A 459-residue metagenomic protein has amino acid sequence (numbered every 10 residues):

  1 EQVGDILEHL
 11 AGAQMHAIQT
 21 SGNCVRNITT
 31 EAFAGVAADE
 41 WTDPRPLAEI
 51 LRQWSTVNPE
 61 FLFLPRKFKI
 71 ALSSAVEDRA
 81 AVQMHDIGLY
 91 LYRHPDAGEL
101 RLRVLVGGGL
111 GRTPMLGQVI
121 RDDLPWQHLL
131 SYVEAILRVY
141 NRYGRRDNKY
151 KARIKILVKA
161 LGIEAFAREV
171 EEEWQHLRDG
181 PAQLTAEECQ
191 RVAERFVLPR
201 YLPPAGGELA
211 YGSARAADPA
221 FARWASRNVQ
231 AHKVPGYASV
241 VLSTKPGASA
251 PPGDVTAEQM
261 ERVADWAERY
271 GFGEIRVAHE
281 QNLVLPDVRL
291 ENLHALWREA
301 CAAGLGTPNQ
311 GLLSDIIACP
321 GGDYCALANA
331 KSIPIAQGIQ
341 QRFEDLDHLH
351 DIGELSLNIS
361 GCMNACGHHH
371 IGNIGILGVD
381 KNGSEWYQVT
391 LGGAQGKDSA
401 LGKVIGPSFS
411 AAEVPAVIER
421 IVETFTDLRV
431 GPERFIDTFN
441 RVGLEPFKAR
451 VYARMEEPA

Functional and structural regions predicted by a protein language model:
E1-A459: Peripheral terminal and linker regions in Fe-S/redox and tRNA-modifying enzymes
